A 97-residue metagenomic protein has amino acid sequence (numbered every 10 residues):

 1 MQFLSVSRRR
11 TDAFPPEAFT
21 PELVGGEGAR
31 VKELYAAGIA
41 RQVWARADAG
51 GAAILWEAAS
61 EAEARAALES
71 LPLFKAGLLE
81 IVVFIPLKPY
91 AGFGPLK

Functional and structural regions predicted by a protein language model:
M1-K97: Conserved, structured core segments of small domains
